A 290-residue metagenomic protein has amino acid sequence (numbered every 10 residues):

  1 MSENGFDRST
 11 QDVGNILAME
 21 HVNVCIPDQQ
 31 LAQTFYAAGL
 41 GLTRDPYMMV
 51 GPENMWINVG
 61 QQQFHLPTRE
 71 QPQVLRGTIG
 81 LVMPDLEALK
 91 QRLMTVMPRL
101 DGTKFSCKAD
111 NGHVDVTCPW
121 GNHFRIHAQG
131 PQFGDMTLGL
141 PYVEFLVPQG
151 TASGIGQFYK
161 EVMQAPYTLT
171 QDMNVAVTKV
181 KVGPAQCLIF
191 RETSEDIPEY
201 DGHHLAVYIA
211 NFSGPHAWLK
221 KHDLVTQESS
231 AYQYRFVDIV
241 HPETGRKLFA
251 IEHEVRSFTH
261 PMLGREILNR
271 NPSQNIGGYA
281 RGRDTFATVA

Functional and structural regions predicted by a protein language model:
M1-N15, H21, D45-P46, E87 (+4 more regions): Vicinal oxygen chelate
F6-T68, L75-T78: An N-terminus-focused feature that recognizes amino-terminal "leader" regions
C25, G80-P84, L146, A206-A210: Short hydrophobic/aromatic beta-strand micro-patches that form the beta-sheet surface supporting nucleotide- or nucleic
I26-Q30, V147-A152: Short acidic-aromatic low-complexity motifs
A32-A37, G121, I155-K160, L219: Conserved active-site tyrosine of GNAT-family acetyltransferases
E70-T95: Eukaryotic helix-linker segments that join adjacent hydrophobic helices
P72-G77, I197-H204: The conserved glycine-aromatic submotif of the RRM
